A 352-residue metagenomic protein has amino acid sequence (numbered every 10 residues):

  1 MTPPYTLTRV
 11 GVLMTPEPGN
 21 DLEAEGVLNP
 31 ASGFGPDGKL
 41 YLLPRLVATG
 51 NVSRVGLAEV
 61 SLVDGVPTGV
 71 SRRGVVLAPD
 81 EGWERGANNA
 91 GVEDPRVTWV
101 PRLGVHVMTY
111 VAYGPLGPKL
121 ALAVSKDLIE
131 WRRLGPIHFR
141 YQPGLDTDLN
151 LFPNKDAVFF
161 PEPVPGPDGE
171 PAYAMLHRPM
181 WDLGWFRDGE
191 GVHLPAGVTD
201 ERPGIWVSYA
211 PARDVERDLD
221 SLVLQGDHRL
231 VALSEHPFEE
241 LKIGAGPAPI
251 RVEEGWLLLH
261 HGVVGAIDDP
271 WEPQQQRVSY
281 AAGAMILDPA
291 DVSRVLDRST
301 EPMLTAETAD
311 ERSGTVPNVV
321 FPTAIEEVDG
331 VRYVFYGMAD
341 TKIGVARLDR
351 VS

Functional and structural regions predicted by a protein language model:
M1-E25, G33-A90, W99-N154, E162-L241 (+2 more regions): Beta-rich carbohydrate-recognition and catalytic domains
G26-L28, A157, I243-A245, Y280 (+1 more regions): Hydrophobic core residues within well-ordered beta-strands of beta-rich domains
P30-S32, P95-V97, F159-P161, P249 (+1 more regions): Hydrophobic core register within WD40 beta-propeller blades
T315-N318, P322: C-terminal structured domain segments
